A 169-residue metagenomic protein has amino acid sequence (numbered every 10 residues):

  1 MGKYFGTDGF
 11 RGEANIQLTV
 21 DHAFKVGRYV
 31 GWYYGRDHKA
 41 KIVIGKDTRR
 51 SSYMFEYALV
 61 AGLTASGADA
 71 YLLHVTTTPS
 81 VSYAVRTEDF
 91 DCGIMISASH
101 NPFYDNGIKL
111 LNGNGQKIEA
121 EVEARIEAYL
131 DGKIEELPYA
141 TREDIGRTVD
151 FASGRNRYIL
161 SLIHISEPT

Functional and structural regions predicted by a protein language model:
M1-A61, A65-S66, T148-L162, S166: An N-terminal, well-structured beta->alpha segment
E13, I108-S166: Gly/Ser/Thr-enriched, mixed-charge loops and adjacent short helices that form phosphate/oxyanion-binding elements
Q17, K41, C92, L137-P138: Secondary-structure transition/capping residues
D21-K25, A58, S80, T87 (+2 more regions): Alpha-helix termini
Y29-V30, R36, I94, A128-Y129 (+1 more regions): Short, intrinsically disordered/low-complexity patches at protein termini and at juxtamembrane boundaries
G31, D37-G113: Ferredoxin-reductase
